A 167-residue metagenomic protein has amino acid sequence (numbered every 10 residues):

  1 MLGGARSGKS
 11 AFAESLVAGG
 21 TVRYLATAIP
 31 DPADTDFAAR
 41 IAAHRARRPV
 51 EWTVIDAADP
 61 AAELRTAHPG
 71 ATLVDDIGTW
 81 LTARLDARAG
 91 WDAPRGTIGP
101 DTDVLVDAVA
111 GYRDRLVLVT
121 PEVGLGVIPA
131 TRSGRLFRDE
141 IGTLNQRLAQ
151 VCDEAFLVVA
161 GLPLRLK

Functional and structural regions predicted by a protein language model:
M1-A67: Conserved P-loop
R6, I29, G78, V123-G124 (+1 more regions): Short, glycine/serine-rich, charged loops/turns that create anion-binding and catalytic segments at active sites
A13, H44, L73, P121 (+1 more regions): Residue-level signal for inorganic ion chemistry
V22, T72, A155-F156: Short, well-ordered beta-strand core segments
E51-T97: Helix-adjacent hinge/juxtasegments
A83-K167: Replace "adjacent to P-loop NTPase cores in ATP/GTP-dependent enzymes" with "adjacent to NTP-binding cores
